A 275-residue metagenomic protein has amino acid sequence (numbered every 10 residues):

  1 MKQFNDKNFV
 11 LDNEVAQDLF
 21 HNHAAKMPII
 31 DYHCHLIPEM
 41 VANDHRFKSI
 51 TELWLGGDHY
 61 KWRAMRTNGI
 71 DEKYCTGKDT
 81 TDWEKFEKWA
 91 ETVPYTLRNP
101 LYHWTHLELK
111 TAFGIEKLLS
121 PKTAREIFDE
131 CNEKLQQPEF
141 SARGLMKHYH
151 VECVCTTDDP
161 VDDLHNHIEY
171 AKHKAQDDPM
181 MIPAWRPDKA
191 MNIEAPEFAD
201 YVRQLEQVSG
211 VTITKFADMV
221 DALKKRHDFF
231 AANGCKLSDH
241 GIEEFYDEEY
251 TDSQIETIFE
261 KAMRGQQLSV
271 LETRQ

Functional and structural regions predicted by a protein language model:
K2-Q275: Metal-cofactor-binding active-site regions of metalloenzymes
